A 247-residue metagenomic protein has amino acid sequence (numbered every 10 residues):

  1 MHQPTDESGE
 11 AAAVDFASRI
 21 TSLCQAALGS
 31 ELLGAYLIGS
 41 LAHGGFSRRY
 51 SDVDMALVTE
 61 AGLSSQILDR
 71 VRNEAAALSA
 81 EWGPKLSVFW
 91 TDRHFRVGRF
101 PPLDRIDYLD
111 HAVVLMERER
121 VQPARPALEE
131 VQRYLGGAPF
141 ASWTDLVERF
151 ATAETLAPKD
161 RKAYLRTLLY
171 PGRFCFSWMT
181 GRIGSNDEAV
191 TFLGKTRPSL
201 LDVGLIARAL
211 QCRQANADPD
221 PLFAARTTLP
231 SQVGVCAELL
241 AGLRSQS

Functional and structural regions predicted by a protein language model:
M1-Y36, I67, S247: Helical scaffold of the NTase/Pol beta-like nucleotidyltransferase catalytic core
H2-G9, Q66-L168, F174: Conserved NTP/Mg2+-binding pocket subregion across the NTase superfamily
A12, F16, R70, T227-S231: Soluble or luminal CAZymes and related metallo-dependent hydrolases
G29, A80-G83, P198: Residue-level recognition of short, structured coil/turn motifs that connect secondary structure elements
L37-N73, S87-F89: Catalytic metal-binding acidic patch
S40, T91-F95, Q214: Residues that form or immediately flank small-molecule/cofactor binding pockets and catalytic motifs
E119-S247: Conserved nucleotidyltransferase catalytic core and NTase-mimicking acidic/glycine-rich helix/loop elements in nucleic
